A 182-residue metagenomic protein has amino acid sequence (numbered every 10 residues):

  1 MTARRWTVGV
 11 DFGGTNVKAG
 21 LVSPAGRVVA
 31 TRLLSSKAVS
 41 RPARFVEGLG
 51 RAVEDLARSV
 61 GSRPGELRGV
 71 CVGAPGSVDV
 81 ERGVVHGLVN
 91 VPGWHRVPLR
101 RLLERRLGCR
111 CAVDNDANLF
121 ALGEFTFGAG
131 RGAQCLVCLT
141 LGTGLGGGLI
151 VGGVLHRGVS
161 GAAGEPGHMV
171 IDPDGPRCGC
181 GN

Functional and structural regions predicted by a protein language model:
T2-W6, G20-S23, A30-L33, S40-F45 (+3 more regions): Glycine/GP-enriched mid-protein hinge/lid loop-to-helix segment characteristic of carbohydrate kinases
V8, G76-V78, I150: Assembly/interface hotspot detector across virion components, adhesins/toxins, and nucleic-acid enzymes
D11: Conserved catalytic-loop position in the HRD/HxD motif
T15: Conserved Rossmann-like nucleotide-cofactor binding loop
K18, V80-R82, G147: Glycine/Thr-rich phosphate-binding loops of Rossmann-like dinucleotide-binding domains
G26-V28, R82: Short coil turn/linker residues within repeat-based beta-strand modules
S36-A38, P42-G50, E54, R58 (+2 more regions): Glycine-rich phosphate-binding loop and adjoining helix at the ATP-binding site of ATP-dependent phosphoryl-transfer
P64-G65, G158: A short alpha-helix-loop-beta-strand transition element characteristic of N-terminal alpha/beta dinucleotide-binding
